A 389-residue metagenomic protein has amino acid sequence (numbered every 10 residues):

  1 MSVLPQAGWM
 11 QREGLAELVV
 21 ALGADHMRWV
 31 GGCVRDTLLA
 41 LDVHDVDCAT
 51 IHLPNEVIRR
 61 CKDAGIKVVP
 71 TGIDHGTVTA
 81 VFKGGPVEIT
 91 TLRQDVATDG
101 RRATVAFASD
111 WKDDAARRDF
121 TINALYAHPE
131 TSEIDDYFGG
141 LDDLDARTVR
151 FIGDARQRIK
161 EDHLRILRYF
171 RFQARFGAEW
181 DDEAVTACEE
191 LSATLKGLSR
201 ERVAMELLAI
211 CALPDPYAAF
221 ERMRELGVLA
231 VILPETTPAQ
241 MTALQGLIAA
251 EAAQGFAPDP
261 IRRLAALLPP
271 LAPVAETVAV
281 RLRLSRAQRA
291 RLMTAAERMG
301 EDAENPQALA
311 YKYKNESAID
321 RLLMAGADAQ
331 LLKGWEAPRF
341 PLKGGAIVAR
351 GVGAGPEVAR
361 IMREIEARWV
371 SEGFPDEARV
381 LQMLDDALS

Functional and structural regions predicted by a protein language model:
M1-S389: Catalytic cores of the polymerase beta-like nucleotidyltransferase superfamily and closely associated nucleotide
